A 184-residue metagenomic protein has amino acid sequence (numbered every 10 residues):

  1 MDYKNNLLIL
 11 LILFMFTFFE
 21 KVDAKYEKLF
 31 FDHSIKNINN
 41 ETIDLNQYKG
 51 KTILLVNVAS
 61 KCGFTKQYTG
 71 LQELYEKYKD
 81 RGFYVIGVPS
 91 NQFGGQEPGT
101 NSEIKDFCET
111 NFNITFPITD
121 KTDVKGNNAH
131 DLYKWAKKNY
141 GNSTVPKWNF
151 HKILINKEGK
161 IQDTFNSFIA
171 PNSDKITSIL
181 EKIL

Functional and structural regions predicted by a protein language model:
M1-L8: Bacterial N-terminal signal peptides that target proteins for export
I9-T17: Bacterial N-terminal signal peptides
V22-N46: N-terminal "domain-start" segment that seeds a small globular fold
N37, N57-K61: Amphipathic alpha-helical repeat scaffolds
K49-L54: Local sequence-structure signature of Cys/Sec-based thiol-disulfide redox active-site neighborhoods
F64-A129: Structural microenvironment flanking redox-active thiols in thiol-disulfide oxidoreductases
D131-K134, K138-L184: Thiol-/selenol-based redox modules, centered on thioredoxin-like and closely related oxidoreductase domains
